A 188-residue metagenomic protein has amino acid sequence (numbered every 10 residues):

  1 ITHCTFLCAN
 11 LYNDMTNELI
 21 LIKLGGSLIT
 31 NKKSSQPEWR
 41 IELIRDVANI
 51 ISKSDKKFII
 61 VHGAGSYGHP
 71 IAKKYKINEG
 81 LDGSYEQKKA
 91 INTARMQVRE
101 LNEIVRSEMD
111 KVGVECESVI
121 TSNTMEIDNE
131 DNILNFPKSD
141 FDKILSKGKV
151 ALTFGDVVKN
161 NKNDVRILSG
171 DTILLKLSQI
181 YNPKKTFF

Functional and structural regions predicted by a protein language model:
M15-I59: N-terminal glycine-/serine-/threonine-rich phosphate-binding loop
L21-G25, V61-H62, V119-I120, L152-F154 (+1 more regions): Short beta-strand segments
K32-S34, P70-K74, N129-D131, K162-V165: Short acidic, glycine/serine/threonine-rich loops at helix termini
E38-E42, I133-S139, R166-L174: Charged helix-capping and loop-helix junction motifs
G65-G80: Glycine-rich loop at the start of a catalytic domain that most often binds anionic cofactors/ligands
K76-V157: Ligand-binding beta-strand-loop-alpha-helix segment within the catalytic cores of soluble metabolic enzymes
L177-F188: Acidic, metal-binding active-site segment of PIN/NYN-like and related structure-specific nucleases
